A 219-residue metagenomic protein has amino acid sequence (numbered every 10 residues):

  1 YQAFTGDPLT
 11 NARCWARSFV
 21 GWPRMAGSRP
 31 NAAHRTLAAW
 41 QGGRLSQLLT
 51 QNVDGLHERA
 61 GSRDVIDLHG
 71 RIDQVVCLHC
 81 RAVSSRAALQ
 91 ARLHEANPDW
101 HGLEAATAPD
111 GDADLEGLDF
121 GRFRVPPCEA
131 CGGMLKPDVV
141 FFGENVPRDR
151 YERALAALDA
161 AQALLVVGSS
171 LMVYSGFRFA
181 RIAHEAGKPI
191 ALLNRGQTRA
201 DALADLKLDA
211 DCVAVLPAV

Functional and structural regions predicted by a protein language model:
Y1-V219: Conserved catalytic core of sirtuin-type NAD+-dependent deacylases
